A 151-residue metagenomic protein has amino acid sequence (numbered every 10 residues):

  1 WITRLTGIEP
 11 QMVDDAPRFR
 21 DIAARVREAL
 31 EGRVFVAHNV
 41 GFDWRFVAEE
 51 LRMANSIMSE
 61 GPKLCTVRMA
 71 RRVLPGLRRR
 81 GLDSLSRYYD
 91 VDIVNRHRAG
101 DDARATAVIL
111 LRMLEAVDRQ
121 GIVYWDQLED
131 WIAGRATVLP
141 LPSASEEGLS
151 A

Functional and structural regions predicted by a protein language model:
W1-P62, P75-H97, T137-V138: Conserved non-catalytic scaffold segment of RNase H-like nuclease domains
E60-A70: A short, structured active-site edge motif that brings together acidic residues
M69, L85, A105, I109-R112: Generic recognition of well-ordered alpha-helical segments
M69-R72, W131: Short, solvent-exposed coil/turn elements at secondary-structure transition points
D102: Conserved catalytic/binding loops enriched for acidic/polar residues
A107-A151: Acidic two-metal-ion nuclease catalytic site recognized across multiple nuclease folds, prominently DnaQ/RNase D-T
